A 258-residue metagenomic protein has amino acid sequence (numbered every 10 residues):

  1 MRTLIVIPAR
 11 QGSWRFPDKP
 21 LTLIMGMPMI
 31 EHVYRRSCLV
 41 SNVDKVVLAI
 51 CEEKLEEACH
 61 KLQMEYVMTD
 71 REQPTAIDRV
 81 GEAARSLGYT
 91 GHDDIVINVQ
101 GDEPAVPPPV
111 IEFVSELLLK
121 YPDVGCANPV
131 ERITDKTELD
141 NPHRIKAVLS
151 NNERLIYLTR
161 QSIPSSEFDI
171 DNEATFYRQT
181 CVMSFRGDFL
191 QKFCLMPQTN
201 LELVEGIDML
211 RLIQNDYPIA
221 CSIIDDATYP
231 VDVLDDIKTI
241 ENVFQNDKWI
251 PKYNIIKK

Functional and structural regions predicted by a protein language model:
R2-I50: N-terminal glycine-rich phosphate-binding loop and ensuing alpha1 helix
I5, V46-L48, V96, A127 (+2 more regions): Hydrophobic/aromatic residues located in beta-strands of well-ordered beta-sheets within soluble catalytic
Q11, D70-A76, D226-T228: Short, acidic/turn-prone active-site loops that include or flank metal/cofactor- and phosphate-binding residues
V43, G91-D93, Y121-V124, Y217: Short, high-confidence coil segments that cap the C-terminus of an alpha-helix and link into the following beta-strand
I50-C51, G101, V106, F185 (+2 more regions): A conserved hydrophobic position in a structured secondary element of the catalytic/binding core that shapes
E53-E116: Short phosphate-binding loop-to-helix
V106-M196: Conserved core of the sugar-phosphate nucleotidyltransferase
A174-K258: Conserved alpha/beta core of the MobA/IspD/sugar-nucleotide pyrophosphorylase nucleotidyltransferase superfamily
